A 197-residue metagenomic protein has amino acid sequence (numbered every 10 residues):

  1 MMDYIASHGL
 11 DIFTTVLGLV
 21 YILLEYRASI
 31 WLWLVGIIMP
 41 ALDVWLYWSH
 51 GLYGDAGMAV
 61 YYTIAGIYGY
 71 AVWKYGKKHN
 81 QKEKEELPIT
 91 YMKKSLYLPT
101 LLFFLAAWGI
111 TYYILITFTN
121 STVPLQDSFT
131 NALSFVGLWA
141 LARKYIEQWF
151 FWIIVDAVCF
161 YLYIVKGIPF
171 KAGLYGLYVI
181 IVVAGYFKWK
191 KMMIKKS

Functional and structural regions predicted by a protein language model:
M1-A28, L32, M39, G76-Q81 (+1 more regions): Polytopic alpha-helical membrane-helix bundles and their juxtamembrane interface segments in multi-pass membrane
L19, I37, L52, I67: Gly/Ser/Thr-rich helix-start
A28-W31, D43-Y61: Helix-loop junctions on the outward
L34, A59-I67, F129-A132: Core segments of alpha-helical transmembrane spans in multipass integral membrane proteins
I37-P40, W45-Y47, K74: A broadly tuned "polar low-complexity/structure-edge" signature
M39, G54-G57, G69-V72, F170: Short, flexible micro-motifs
Y61-N80: Membrane-water interface of transmembrane alpha-helices
